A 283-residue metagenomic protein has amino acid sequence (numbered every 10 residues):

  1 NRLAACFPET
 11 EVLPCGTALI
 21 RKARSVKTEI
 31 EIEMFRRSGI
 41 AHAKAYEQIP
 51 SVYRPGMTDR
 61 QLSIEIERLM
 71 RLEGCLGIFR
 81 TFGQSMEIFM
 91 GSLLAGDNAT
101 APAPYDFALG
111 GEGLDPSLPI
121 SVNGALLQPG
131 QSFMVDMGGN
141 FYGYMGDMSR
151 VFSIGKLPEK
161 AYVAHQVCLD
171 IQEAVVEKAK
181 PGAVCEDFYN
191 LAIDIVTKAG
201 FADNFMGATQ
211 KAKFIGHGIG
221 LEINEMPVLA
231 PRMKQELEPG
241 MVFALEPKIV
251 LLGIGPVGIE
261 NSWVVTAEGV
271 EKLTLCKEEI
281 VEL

Functional and structural regions predicted by a protein language model:
N1-L283: Active-site neighborhoods and metal-handling regions in enzymes and metal-associated proteins
